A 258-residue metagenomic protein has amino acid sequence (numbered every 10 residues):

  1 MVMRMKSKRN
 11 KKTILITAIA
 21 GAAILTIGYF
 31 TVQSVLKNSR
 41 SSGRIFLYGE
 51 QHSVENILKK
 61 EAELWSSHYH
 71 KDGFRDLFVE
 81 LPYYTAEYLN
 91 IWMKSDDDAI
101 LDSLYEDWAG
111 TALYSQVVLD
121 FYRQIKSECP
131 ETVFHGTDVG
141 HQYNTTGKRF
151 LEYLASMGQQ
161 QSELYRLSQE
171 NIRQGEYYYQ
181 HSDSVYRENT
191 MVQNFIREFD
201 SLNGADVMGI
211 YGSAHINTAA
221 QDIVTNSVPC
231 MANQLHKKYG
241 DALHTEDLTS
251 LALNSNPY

Functional and structural regions predicted by a protein language model:
R4-G21: N-terminal Sec-pathway targeting helices
A18-Y258: Compositional signal for N-terminal targeting/processing segments
